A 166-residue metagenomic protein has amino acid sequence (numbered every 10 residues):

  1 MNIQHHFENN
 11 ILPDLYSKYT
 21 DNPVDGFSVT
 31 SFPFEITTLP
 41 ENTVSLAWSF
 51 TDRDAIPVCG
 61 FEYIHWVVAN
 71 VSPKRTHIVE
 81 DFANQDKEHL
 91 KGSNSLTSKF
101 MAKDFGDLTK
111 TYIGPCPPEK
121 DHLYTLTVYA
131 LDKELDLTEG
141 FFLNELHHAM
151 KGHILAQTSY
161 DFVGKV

Functional and structural regions predicted by a protein language model:
M1-V166: N-terminus-centered regions that define maturation/targeting leaders and the start of the first functional domain
